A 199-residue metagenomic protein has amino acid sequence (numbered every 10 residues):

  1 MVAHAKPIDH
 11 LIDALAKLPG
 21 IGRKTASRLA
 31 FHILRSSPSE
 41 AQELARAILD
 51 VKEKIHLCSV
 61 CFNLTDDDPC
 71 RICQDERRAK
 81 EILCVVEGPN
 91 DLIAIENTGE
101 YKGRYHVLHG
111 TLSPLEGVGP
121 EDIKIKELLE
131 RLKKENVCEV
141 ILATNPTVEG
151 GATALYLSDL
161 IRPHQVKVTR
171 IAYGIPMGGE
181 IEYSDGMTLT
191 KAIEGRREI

Functional and structural regions predicted by a protein language model:
V2-D9, K17, A30-L92: Cys/His-rich Zn2+-binding cysteine-cluster or related metal-binding knuckle/ribbon modules and their
D9-D13, S27-F31, Q42, R46 (+7 more regions): Solvent-exposed alpha-helical segments within well-ordered globular domains of core cellular machineries
A14, L18, S36, V51-K54 (+10 more regions): Conserved, well-folded catalytic cores of nucleic-acid-processing and energy-transducing macromolecular machines
A26, Q74-I141: Extended interfacial segments that mediate partner engagement and assembly in macromolecular machines
S39-E40, A45-I48, S59, R71-I72 (+6 more regions): Core recognition of P-loop NTPase motor domains used across DNA-transaction enzymes
L57, P69, D91, L108-T111 (+4 more regions): Glycine-rich, flexible loop/turn motifs
L129-I141, N145-I199: Long C-terminal interaction/binding lobes of large macromolecular proteins
